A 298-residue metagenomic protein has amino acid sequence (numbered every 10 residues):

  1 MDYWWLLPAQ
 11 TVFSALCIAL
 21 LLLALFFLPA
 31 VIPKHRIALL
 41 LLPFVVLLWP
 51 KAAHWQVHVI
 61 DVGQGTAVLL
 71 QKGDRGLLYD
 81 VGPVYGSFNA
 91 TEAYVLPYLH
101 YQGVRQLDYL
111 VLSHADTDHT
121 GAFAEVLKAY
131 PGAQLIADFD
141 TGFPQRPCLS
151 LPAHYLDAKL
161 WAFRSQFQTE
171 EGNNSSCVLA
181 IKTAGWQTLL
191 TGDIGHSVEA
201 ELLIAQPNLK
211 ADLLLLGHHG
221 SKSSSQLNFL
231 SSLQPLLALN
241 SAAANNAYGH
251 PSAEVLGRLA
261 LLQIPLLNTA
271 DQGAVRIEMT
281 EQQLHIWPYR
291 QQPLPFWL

Functional and structural regions predicted by a protein language model:
M1-H58, L237, R258-N268, A274-P288 (+1 more regions): Transmembrane helix-bundle segments that form internal channels/tunnels in multi-pass membrane proteins, characterized
L28-D74, P152-F167: Zn-dependent metallo-beta-lactamase
A52-P97, G172-G195: Conserved beta-strand hairpin/beta-sheet module of binuclear metal-dependent hydrolase folds, prominently
V59, Q134-D138, H219: Short, hydrophobic beta-strand segments that form beta-sheet elements in well-ordered domains
I60, V95, L112-S113, T117 (+2 more regions): Active-site-proximal loop/helix segments of hydrolase catalytic cores
R75-L112, I194-L209, P293-L298: Pre-active-site segment of Zn-dependent metallo-hydrolases
Q106-L107, P131-L135, K210-A211, P235: Local beta-strand N-terminus motif with an aromatic residue
Q134, F139-A158, T169-N173, A244-L298: Binuclear metal-ion centers of metallo-dependent hydrolases, dominated by the metallo-beta-lactamase
